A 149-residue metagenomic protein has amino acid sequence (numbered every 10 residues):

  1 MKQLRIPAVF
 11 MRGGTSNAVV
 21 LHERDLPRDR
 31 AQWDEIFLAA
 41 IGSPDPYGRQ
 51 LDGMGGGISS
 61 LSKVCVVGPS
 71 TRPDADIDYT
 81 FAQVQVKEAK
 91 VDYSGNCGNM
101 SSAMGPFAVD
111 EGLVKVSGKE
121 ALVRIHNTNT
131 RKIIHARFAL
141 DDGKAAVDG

Functional and structural regions predicted by a protein language model:
M1-G149: A glycine-rich beta-to-alpha transition motif near the start of alpha/beta enzyme domains, typified by
